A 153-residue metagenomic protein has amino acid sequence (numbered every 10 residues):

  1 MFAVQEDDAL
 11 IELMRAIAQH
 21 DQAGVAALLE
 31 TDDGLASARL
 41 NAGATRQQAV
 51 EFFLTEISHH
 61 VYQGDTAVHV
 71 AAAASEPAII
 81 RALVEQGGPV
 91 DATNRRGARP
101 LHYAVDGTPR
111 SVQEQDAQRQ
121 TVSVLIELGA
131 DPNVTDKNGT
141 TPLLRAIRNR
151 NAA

Functional and structural regions predicted by a protein language model:
M1-Q19, G24-A27: N-terminal capping/linker segments that flank leucine-rich repeat
E6-L13, A38-A67, T93-R110, T135-T141: Ankyrin-repeat boundary/"N-cap" motif
R15-H20, S58, V70-E76, Y103-Q118 (+1 more regions): Ankyrin repeat A-helix N-terminal signature
Q22-L29, E76-V84, R110-E127, N151-A153: Ankyrin repeat structural motif
H60-V61, V70-S75, A82, D91-N94: Short, charge-rich binding segments
L125, N133, N138-A153: Short, intrinsically disordered, charge-balanced linker/junction segments flanking boundaries in proteins
